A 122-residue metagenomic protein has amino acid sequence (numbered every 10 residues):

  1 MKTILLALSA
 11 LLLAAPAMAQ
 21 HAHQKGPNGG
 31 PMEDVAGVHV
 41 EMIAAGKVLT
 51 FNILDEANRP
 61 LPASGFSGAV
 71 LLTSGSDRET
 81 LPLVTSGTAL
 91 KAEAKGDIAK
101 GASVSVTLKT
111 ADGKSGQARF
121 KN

Functional and structural regions predicted by a protein language model:
L5-L6, A14, M18-N122: Intrinsically disordered, low-complexity terminal tails/loops enriched in metal-binding residues
